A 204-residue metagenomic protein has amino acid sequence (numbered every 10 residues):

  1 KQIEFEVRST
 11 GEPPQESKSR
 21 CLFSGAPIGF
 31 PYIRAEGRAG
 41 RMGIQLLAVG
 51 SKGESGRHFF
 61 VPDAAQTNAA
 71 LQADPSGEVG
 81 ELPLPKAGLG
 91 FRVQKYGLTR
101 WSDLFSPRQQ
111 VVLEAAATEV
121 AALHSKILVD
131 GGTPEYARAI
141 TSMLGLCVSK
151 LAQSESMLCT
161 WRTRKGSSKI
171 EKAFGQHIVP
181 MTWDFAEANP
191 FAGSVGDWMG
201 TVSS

Functional and structural regions predicted by a protein language model:
K1-S204: Nucleic-acid modification enzymes, centered on SAM-dependent nucleic-acid methyltransferases
